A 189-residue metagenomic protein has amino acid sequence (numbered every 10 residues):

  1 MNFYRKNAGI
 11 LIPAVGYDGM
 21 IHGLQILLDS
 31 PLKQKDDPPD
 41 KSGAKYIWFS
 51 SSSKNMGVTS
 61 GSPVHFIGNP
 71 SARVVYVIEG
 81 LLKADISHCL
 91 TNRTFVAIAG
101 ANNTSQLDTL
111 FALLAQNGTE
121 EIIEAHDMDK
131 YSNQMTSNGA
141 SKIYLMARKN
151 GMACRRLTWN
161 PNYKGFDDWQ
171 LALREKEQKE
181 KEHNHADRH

Functional and structural regions predicted by a protein language model:
N2-G118: Phosphate-handling DNA/RNA-contact segment within nucleic-acid enzymes
A72-V75, K83-H189: TOPRIM fold recognition
